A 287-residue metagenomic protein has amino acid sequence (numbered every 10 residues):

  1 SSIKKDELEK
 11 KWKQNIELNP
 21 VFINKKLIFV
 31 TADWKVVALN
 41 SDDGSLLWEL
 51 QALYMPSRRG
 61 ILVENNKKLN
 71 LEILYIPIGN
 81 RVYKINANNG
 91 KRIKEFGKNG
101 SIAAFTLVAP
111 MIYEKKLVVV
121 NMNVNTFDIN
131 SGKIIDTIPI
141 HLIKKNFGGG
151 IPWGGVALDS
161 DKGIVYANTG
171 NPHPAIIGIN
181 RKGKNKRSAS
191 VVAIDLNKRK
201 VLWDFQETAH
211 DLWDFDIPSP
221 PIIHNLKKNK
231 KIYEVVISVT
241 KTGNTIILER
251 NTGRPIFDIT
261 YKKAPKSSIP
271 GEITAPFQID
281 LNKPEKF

Functional and structural regions predicted by a protein language model:
S1-N15, S45-A52, K91-A104, K133-K144 (+2 more regions): Aromatic (tryptophan-biased) beta-strands that constitute blades/sheets of beta-rich domains
E7, N24, D33, D42-D43 (+8 more regions): Residue-level recognition of short loop/turn positions
K13-K35, Y54-R81, F105-V124, G148-N180 (+3 more regions): Repeat-blade elements of multi-bladed beta-propeller folds
A32, L39-S41, N86-N88, E95 (+7 more regions): Short, solvent-exposed loop/turn and secondary-structure capping segments
L39-N40, E64, I85-N86, F127 (+4 more regions): Hydrophobic/aromatic beta-strand positions that recur at structurally equivalent sites within the blades
G44-S45, K68-L69, G90-I93, N130 (+3 more regions): Secondary-structure transition/capping motifs at alpha-helix termini and the adjoining loop/turn into the next element
G79, I85, N123-K133, K184-R199 (+1 more regions): Beta-propeller blade signature
I222-S268: Phosphate/diphosphate-binding loops
